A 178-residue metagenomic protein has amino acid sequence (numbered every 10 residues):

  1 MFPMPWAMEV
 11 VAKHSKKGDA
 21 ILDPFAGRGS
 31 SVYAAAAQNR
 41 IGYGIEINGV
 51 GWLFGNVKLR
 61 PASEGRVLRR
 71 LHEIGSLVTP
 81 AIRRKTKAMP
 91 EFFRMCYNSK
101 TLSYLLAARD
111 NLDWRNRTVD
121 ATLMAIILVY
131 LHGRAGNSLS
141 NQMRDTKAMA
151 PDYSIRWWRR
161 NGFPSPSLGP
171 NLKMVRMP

Functional and structural regions predicted by a protein language model:
M1-M8, A12-S15, Q38-P178: Nucleic-acid modification enzymes, centered on SAM-dependent nucleic-acid methyltransferases
G18-G27: Conserved class I S-adenosyl-L-methionine
G29-Y33: Glycine-rich SAM-binding Motif I of class I
